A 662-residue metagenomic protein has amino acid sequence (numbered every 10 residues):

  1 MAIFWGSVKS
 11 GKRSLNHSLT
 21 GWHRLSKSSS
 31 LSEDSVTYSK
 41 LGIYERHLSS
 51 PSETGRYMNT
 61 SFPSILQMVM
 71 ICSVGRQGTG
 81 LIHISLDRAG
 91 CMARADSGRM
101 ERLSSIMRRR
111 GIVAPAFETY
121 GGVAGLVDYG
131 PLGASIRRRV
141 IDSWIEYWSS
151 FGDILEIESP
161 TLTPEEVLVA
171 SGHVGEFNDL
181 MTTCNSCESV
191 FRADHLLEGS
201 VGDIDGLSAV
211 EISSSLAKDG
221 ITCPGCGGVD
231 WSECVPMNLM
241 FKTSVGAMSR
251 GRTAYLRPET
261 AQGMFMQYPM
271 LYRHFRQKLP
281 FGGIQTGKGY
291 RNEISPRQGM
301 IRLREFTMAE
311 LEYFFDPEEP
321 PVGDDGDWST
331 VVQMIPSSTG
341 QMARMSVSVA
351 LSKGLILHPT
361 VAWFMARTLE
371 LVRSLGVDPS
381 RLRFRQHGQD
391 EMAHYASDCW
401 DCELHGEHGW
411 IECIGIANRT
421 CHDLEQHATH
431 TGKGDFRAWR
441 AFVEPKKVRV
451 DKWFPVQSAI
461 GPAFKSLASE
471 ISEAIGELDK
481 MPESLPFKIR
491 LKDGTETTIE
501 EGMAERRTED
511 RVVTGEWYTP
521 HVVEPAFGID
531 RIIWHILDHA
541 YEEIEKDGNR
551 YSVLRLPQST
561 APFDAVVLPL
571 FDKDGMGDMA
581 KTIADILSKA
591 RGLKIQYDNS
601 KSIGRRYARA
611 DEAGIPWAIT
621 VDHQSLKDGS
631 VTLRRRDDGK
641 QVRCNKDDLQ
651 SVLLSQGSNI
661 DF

Functional and structural regions predicted by a protein language model:
F4, S18, S32, M68 (+3 more regions): Secretory pathway export signals and precursors
F4-K40, R46-S52, R56-S64, C72-R76: Low-acidity, Ser/Thr- and Arg-rich intrinsically disordered low-complexity segments
R13, H17-W22, S32, Y44-E45 (+8 more regions): Amphipathic, positively biased hydrophobic alpha-helical segments used for protein targeting and membrane insertion
L19, L25-S28, S32, I43 (+8 more regions): Residue-level signature of transmembrane alpha-helix interfaces in integral membrane proteins
K27, I65, M70-S73, T79-R88 (+1 more regions): Short, positively charged and aromatic/hydrophobic N-terminal segments
R88, M92-F662: NTP/phosphate- and nucleic-acid-binding module
